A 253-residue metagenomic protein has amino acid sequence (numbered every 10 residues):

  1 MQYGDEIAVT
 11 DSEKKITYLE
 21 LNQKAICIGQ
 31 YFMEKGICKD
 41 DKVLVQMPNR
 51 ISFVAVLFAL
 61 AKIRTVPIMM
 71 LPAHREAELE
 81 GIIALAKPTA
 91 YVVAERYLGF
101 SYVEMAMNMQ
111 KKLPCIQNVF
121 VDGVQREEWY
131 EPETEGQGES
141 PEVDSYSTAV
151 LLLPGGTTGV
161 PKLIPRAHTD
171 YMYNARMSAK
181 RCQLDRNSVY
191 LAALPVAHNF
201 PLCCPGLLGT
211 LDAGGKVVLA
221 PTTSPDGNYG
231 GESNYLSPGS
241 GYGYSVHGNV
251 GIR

Functional and structural regions predicted by a protein language model:
M1-T17, V124, L151: AMP-dependent adenylate-forming
K14-I16, I28-A77: Conserved AMP-binding/adenylate-forming
N22-C27, A149, I164-R186, A193 (+2 more regions): Conserved structural elements of the adenylate-forming
P48, V93-M107, L194, P221-S224 (+1 more regions): Adenylate-forming
F58-R64, L85, H198, L208-D212: Short hydrophobic alpha-helices that are characteristic scaffold elements of the AMP-binding
Y97-S145, G155: ANL superfamily adenylate-forming
V121, E135-G155, V160, P165-T169 (+1 more regions): Conserved pre-ATP/AMP-binding loop-to-beta segment of ANL
M172-V189, N199-P238: Conserved AMP-binding/adenylation subdomain of ANL enzymes
